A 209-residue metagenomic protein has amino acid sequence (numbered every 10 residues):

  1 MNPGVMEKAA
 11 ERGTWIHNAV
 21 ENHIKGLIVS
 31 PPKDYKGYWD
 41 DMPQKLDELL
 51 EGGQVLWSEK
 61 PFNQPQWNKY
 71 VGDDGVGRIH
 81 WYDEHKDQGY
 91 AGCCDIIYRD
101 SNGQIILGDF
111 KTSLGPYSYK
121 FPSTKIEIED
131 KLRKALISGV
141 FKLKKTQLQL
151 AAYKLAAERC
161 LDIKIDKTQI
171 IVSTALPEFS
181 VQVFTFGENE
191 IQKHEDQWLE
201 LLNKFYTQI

Functional and structural regions predicted by a protein language model:
G4-K134, K144, K193-H194, W198 (+1 more regions): Catalytic cores of nuclease domains that cleave nucleic-acid phosphodiester backbones
C94, L150-A152: A conserved donor-nucleotide-binding helix/loop in the catalytic core of Leloir-type glycosyltransferases
I137: Flexible, gly/pro- and Lys/Arg-enriched active-site loops
V140-K145, A152-I209: Metal-dependent nuclease catalytic regions and adjoining charged, substrate-binding loops involved in nucleic-acid end
